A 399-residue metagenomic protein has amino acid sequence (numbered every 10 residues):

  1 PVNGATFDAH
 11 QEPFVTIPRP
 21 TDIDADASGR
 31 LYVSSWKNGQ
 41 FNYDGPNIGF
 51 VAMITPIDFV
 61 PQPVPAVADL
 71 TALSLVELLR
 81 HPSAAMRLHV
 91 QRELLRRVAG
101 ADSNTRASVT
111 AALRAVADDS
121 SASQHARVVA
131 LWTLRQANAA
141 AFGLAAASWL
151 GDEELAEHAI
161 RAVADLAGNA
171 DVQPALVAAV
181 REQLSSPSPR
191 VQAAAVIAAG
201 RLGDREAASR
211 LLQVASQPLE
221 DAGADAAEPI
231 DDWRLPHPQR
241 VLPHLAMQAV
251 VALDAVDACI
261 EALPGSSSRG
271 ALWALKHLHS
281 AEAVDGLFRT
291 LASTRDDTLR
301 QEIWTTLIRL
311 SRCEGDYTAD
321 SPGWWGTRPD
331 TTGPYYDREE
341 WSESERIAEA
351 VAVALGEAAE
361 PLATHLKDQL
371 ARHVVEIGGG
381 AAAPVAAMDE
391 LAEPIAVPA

Functional and structural regions predicted by a protein language model:
P1-S74, H89, E93-R96, G100: Beta-propeller domains with acidic blade repeats across secreted/periplasmic ectodomains and cytosolic WD/CNH propellers
F7-T16, S34-G39, Q213-L235, Q239 (+2 more regions): Short beta-alpha connecting loops at secondary-structure transitions that line or flank enzyme active sites
D69-V76, G100-D118, N138-L150, N169-S185 (+6 more regions): Amphipathic alpha-helical scaffolding segments comprising HEAT/armadillo-like alpha-solenoid repeats
R80-T110: Conserved, compact domain cores that house catalytic/ligand-binding motifs in diverse enzymes and effector modules
M86-R87, Q124-R127, A156, Q192 (+6 more regions): Residue-level detector of extended alpha-helical repeat arrays and alpha-solenoid scaffolds
L95, R135, A164, G200 (+6 more regions): Structural signature of alpha-helical solenoid repeat scaffolds
